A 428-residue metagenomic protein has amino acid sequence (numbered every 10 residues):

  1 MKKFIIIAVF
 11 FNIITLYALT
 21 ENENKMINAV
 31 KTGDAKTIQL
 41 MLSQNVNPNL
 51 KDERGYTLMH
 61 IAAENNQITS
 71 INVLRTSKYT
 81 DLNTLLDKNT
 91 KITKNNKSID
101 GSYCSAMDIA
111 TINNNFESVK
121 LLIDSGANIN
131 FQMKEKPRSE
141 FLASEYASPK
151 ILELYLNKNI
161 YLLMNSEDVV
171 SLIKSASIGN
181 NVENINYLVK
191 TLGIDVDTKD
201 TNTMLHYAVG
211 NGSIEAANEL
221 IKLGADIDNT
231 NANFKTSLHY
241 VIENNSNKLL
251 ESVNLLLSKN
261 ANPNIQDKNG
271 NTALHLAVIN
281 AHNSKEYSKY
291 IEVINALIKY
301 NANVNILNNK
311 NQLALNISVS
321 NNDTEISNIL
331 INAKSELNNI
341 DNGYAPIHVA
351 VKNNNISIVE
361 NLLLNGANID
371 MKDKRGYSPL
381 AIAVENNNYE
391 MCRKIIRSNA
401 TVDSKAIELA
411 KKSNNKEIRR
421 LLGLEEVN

Functional and structural regions predicted by a protein language model:
F4-I13: Sec-dependent N-terminal signal peptides
A18-K25, K158, E167, Y300 (+3 more regions): Ankyrin-repeat-protein effector appendages
A18-Q44, E53-Y56, E64, N72 (+5 more regions): Intrinsically disordered, low-complexity regulatory segments in ankyrin-centric signaling systems
N28-G33, I61-Q67, G101, I109-N115 (+9 more regions): Ankyrin repeat A-helix N-terminal signature
D34-L42, Q67-T76, N115-I123, S148-N157 (+8 more regions): Ankyrin repeat structural motif
D52, L86, D100, M133 (+8 more regions): Ankyrin repeat boundary/linker residues
